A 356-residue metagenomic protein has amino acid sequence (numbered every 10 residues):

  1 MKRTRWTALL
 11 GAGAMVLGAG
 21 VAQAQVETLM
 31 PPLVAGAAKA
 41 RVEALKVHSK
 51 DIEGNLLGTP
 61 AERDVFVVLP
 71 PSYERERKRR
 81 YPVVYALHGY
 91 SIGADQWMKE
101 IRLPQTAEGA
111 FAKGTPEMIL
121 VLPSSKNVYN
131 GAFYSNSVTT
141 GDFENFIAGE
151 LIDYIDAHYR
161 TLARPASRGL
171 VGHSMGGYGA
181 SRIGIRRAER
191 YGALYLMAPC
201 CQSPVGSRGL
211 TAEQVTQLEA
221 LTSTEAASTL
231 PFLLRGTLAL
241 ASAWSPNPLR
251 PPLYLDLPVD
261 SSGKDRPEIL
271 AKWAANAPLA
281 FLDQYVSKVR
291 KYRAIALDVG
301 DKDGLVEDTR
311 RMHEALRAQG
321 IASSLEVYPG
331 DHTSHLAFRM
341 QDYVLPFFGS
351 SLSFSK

Functional and structural regions predicted by a protein language model:
M1-L10: Bacterial N-terminal signal peptides that target proteins for export
K2-R3, G20-A22: N-terminal targeting/docking segments
L10-G18: Bacterial N-terminal signal peptides
Q23-K356: Non-catalytic cap/lid and distal C-terminal segments of serine-dependent acyl enzymes
